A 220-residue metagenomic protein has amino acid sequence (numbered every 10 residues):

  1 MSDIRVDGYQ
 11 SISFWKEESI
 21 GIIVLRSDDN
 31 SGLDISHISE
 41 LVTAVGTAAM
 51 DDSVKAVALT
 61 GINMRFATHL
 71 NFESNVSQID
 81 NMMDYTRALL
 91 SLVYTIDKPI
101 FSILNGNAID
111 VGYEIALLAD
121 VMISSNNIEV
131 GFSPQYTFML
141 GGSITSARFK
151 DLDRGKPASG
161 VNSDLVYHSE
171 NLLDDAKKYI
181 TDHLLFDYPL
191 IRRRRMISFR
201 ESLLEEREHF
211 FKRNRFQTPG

Functional and structural regions predicted by a protein language model:
M1-I62: Conserved CoA-thioester-binding segment of acyl-CoA-metabolizing enzymes
S2-I4, D174, Y179-R193, I197-G220: Intrinsically disordered, low-complexity segments enriched in small/flexible residues
D3, G8, I12, Y94-F186: Crotonase-fold acyl-CoA enzyme core
H37-L41, M82-Y85, I115: Hydrophobic alpha-helical membrane-association signature
A44, Y85-D97: Catalytic-core regions built around general acid/base machinery
S53, T60-L89, A108: Glycine- (often His-adjacent) and acidic-residue-rich active-site loop that binds/positions the CoA thioester
N63-T68, I109-D110, G131, I197 (+1 more regions): Short, active-site-adjacent cap segments at secondary-structure transitions
